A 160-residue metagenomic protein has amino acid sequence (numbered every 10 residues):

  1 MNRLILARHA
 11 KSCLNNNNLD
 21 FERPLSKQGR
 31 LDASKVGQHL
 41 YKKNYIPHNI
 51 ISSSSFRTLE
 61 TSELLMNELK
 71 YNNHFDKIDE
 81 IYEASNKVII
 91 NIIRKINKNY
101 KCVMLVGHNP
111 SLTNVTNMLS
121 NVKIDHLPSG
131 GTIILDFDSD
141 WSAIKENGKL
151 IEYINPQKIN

Functional and structural regions predicted by a protein language model:
N2-A84, D125-P128: Active-site-proximal alpha-helix that buttresses catalytic centers in soluble enzyme cores
H39, L64, E68, K95 (+2 more regions): Active-site catalytic microenvironments for nucleophilic, acid-base chemistry
T61-L65, I89, V115-T116: Hydrophobic packing residues within well-ordered alpha-helices of enzyme cores
Y82-I93: Short alpha-helix plus adjacent loop in nuclease-associated cores
R94-L105, N147-Q157: A polyampholytic, Gly/Pro-enriched intrinsically disordered region
I96-M104, N109-G131: Non-DNA-binding regulatory cores of transcription-related proteins, predominantly C-terminal effector-binding
V122-P156: Domain-level recognition of soluble alpha/beta enzyme cores, biased toward histidine phosphatases/phosphomutases
